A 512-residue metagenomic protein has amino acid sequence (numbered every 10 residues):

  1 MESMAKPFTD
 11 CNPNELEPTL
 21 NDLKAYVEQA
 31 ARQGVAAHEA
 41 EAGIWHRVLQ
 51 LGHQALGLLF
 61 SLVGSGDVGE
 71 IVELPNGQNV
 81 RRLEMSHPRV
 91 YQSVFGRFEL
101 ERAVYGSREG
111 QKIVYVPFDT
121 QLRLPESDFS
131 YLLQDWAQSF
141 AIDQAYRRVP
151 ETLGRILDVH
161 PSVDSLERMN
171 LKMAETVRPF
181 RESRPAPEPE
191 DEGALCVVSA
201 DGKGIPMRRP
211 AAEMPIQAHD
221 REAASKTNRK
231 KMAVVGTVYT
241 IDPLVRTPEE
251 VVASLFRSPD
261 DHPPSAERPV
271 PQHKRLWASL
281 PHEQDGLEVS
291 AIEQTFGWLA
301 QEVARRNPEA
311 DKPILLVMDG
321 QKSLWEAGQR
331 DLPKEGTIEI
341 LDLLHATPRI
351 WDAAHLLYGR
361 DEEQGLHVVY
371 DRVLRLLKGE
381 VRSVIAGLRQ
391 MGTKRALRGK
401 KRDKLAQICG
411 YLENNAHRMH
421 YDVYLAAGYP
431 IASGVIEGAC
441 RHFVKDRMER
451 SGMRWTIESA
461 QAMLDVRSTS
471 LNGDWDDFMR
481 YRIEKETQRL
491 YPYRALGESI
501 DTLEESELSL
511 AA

Functional and structural regions predicted by a protein language model:
M1-S61, V104-A512: Catalytic center-proximal scaffold of phosphoryl-transfer enzymes
L62-E126: An N-terminal low-complexity regulatory-tail signal and nearby short nucleic-acid-interaction modules
